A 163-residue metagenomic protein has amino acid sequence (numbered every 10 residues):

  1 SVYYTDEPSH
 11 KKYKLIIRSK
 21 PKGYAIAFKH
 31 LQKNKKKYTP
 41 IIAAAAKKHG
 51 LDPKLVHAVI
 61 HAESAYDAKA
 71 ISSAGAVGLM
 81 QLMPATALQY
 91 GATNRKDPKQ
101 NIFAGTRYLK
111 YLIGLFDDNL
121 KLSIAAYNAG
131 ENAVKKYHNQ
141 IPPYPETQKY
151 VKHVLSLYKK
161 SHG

Functional and structural regions predicted by a protein language model:
S1-D6: Signature of WW domains and closely related Tyr/Trp-rich beta-sheet microdomains in eukaryotic regulatory proteins
P8, K14-G163: Catalytic glycan-binding domains that act on GlcNAc-containing polysaccharides
